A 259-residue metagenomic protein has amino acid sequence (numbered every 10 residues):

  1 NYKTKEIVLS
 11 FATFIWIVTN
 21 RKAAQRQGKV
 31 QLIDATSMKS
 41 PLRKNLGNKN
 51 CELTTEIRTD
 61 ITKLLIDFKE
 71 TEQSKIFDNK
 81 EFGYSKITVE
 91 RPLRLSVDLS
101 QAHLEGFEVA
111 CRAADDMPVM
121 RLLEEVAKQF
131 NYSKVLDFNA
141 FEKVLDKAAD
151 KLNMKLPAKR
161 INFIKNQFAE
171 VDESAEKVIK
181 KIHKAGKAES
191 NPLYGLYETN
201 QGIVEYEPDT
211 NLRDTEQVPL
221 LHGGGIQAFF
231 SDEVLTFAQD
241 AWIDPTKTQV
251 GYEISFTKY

Functional and structural regions predicted by a protein language model:
N1-Y259: A conserved structural/catalytic subdomain of Rossmann-like adenosyl-cofactor enzymes
